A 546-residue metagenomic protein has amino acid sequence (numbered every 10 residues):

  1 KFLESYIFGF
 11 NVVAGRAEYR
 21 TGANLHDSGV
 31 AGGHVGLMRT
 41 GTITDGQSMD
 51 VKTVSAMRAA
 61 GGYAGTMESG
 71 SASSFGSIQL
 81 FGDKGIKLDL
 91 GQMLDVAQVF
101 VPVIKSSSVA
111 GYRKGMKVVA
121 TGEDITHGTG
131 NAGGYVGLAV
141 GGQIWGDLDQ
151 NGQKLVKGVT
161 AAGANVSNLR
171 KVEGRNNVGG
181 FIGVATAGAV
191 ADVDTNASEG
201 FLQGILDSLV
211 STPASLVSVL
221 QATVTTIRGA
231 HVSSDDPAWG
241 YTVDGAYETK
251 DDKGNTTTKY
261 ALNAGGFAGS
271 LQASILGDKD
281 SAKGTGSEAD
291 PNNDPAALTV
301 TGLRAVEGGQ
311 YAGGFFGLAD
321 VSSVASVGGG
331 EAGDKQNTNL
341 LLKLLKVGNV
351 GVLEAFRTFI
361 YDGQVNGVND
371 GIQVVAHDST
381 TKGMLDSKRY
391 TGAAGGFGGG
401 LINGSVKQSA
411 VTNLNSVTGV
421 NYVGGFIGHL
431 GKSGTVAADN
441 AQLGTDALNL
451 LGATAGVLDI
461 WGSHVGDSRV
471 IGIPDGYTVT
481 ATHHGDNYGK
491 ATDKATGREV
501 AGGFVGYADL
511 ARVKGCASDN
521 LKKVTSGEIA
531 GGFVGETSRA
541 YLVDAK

Functional and structural regions predicted by a protein language model:
K1-K546: Surface-exposed loop/turn motifs in large extracellular/passenger domains
